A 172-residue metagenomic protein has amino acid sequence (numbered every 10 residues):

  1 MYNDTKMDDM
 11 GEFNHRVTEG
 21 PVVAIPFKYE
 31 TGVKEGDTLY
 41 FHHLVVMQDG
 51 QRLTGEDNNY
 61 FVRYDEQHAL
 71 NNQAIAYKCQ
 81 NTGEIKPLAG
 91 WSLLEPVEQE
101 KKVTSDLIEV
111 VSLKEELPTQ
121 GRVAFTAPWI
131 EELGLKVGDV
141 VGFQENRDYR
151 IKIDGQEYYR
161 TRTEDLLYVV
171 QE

Functional and structural regions predicted by a protein language model:
M1-E172: Acidic-enriched and Gly/Ser
